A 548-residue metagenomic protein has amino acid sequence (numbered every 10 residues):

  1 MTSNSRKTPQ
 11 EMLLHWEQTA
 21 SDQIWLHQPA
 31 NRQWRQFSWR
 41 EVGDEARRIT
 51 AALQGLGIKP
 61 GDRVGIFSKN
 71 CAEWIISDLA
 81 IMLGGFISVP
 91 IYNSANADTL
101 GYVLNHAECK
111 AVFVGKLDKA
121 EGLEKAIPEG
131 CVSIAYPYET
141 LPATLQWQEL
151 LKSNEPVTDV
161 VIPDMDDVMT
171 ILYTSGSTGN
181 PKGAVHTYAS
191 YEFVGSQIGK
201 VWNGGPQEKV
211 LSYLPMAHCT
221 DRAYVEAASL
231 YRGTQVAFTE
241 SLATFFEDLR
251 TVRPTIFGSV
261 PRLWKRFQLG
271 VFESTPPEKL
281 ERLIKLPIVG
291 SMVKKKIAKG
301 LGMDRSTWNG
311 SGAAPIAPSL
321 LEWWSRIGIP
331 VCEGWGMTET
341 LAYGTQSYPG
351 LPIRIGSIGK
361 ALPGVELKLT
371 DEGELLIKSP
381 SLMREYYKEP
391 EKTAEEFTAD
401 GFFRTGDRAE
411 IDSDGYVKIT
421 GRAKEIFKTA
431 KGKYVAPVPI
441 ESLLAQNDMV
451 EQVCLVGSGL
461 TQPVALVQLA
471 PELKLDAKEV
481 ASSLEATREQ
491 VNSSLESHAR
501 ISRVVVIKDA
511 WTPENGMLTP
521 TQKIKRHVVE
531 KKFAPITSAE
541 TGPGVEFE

Functional and structural regions predicted by a protein language model:
S21-I24, N154-Y173, N180, N203-K209: Conserved pre-ATP/AMP-binding loop-to-beta segment of ANL
W25-I75, L79, N96-G101, Q148 (+1 more regions): Conserved AMP-binding/adenylate-forming core of the ANL superfamily
Q36-R40, M169-G195: Conserved AMP-binding A3 loop
A95, V112, L369, S379 (+3 more regions): AMP-binding/adenylate-forming catalytic core of the ANL superfamily
D118-M165, V271-G300: ANL superfamily adenylate-forming
E192-K209, M216-K296, R305, P330: Conserved AMP-binding/adenylation subdomain of ANL enzymes
F257, V293-V417, A423-I426, I440-E441 (+1 more regions): Conserved AMP-binding/adenylate-forming
Q452-L455, Q490-E548: Conserved C-terminal "lid"/linker of ANL adenylate-forming enzymes
